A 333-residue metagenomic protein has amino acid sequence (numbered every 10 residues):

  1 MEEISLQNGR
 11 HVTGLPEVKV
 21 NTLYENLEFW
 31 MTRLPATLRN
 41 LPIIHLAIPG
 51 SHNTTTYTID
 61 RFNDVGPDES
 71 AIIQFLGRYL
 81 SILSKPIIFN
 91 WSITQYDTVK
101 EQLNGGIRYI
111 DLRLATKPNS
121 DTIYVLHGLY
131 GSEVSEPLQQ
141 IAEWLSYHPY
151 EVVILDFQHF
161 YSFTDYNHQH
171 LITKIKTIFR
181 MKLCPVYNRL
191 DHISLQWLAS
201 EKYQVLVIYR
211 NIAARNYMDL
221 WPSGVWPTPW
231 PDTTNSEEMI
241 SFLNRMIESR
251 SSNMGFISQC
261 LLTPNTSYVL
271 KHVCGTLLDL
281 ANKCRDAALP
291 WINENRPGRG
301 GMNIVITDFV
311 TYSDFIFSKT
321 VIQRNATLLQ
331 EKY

Functional and structural regions predicted by a protein language model:
M1-G105, P118-H148, V152, F163 (+6 more regions): Long, acidic (Asp/Glu-rich), low-complexity accessory segments flanking structured domains
Q102, R113, L155, V207 (+1 more regions): Conserved, mostly hydrophobic/aromatic
G131-P137, K176-D191: Acidic, His- and aromatic-enriched active-site or binding-groove loops in soluble protein domains that engage sugars
L155, K182-W197, D232-I240, C260 (+2 more regions): A generic structural motif
F157-H159: Short glycine-centered, acidic/aromatic-flanked micro-motifs in structured strand/loop junctions that mark active-site
F179, A213-K271: Acidic, glycine-rich loop-and-strand cores that form catalytic or ligand-binding grooves in diverse globular domains
E201-Q204, I208-A213: Alpha-amylase-like alpha-glycosidases and glucanotransferases acting on alpha-linked glucans and related
